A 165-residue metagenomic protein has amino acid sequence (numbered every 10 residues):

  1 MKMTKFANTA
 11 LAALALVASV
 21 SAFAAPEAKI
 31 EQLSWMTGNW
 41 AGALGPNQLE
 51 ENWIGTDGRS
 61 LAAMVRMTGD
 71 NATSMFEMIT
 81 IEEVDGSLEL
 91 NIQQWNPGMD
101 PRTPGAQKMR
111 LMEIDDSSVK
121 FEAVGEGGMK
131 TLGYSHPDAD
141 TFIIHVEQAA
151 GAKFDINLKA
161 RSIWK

Functional and structural regions predicted by a protein language model:
K2-L11: Bacterial N-terminal signal peptides that target proteins for export
V17-V20: N-terminal signal peptide c-region/cleavage motif recognized by signal peptidases
A25-N39, E82-E83: N-terminal helix-cap/turn-to-beta initiation motif at the start of protein domains
M36, A43-G125, K165: Central antiparallel beta-sheet cores of small beta-barrel/beta-sandwich binding domains
L44-P46, G127-M129, A149-G151: Glycine-centered tight beta-turn/hairpin loop motif at sheet-sheet or coil-to-beta transitions
M109-L111, D140-K165: Edge beta-strand at a domain terminus
